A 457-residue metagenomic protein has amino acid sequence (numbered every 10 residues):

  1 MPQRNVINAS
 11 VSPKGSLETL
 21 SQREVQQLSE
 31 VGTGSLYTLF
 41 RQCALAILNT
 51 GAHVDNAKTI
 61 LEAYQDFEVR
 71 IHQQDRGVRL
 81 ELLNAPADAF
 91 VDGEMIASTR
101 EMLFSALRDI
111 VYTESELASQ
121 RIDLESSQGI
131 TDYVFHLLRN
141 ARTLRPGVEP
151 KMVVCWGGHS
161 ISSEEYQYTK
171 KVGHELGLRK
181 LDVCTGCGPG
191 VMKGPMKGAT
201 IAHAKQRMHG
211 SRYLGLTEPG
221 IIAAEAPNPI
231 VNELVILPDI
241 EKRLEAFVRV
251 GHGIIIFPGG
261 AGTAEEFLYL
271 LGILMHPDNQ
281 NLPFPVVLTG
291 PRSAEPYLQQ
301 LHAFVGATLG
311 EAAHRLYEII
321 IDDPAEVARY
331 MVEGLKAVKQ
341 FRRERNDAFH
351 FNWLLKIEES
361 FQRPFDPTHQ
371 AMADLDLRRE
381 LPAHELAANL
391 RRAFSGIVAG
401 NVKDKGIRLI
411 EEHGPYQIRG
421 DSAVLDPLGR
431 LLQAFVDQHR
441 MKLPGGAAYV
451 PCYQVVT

Functional and structural regions predicted by a protein language model:
P2-H209, A388-T457: Glycine-rich beta-alpha loop segments
N8-S16, Q27-V31, G190-I256: Acidic/glycine-enriched connector segments
G51-H53, P189-G190, G220, L288-P296: Short beta-alpha junction loops
V191-T200, S293-A307: Glycine-rich, charge-decorated loop segments at or immediately adjacent to ligand/cofactor-binding or catalytic sites
R207-M208, M275-P283, L309-A313: Arginine/glycine-rich "motif VI" loop of SF2 helicases in the C-terminal RecA-like domain
L234-N281, V287: Active-site/ligand-binding-proximal alpha/beta "capping" segment
M275-L298, H302-F304: Catalytic binding pocket for nucleotide-activated donors in carbohydrate/polymer assembly enzymes
F304, E311-N389: Charged, amphipathic alpha-helical linkers/stalks
